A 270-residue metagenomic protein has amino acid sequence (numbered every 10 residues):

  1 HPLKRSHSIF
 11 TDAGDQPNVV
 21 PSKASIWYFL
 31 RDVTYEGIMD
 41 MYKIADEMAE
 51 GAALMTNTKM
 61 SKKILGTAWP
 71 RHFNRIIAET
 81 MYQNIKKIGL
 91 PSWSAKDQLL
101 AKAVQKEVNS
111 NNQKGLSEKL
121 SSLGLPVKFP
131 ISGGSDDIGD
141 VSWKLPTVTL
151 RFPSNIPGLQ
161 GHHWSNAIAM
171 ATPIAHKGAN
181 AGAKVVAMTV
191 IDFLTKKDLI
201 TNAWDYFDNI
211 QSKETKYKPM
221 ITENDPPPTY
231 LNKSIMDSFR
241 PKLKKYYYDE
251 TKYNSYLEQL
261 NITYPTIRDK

Functional and structural regions predicted by a protein language model:
H1-E107: Midchain, well-structured core segments that form catalytic/ion-binding scaffolds
N18, M39-K43, R75, S132-S135 (+2 more regions): Electropositive phosphate-/nucleotide-binding environments in soluble metabolic enzymes
N74, S94-A95, T172, K196 (+1 more regions): Helix N-terminus capping/helix-initiation residues
M81, V141, V186: Hydrophobic, well-ordered secondary-structure elements that form the walls of internal hydrophobic environments
Q98-A183, T201-K270: Zn-dependent metallopeptidase/amidohydrolase metal-coordination segment
A187-D198: Short, hydrophobic alpha-helical segments
